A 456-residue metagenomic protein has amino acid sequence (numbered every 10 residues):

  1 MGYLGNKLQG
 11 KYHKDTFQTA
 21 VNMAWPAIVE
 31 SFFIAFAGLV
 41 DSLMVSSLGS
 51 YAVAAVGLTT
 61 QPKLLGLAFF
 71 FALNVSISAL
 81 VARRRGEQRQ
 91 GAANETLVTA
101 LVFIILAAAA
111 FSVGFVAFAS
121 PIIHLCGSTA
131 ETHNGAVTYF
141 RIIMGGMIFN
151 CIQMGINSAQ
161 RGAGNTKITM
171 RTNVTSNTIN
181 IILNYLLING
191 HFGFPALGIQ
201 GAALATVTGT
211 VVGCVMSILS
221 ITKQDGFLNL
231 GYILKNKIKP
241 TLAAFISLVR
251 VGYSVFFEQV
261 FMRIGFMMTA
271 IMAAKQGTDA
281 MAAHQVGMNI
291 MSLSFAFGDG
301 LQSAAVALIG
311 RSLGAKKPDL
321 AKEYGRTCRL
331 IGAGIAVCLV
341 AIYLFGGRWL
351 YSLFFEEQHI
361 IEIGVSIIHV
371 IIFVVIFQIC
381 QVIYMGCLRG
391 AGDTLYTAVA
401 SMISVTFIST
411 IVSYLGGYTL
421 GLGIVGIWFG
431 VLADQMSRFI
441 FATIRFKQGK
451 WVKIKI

Functional and structural regions predicted by a protein language model:
M1-A27, V81-M147, A196-Y253, I309-V374 (+1 more regions): Short alpha-helical transmembrane segments in multi-pass integral membrane proteins
N22-D41, I142, S176, G209-G213 (+4 more regions): Transmembrane helical elements of multi-pass membrane transporters/channels
A27, S31, S42-L43, A79 (+15 more regions): Transmembrane alpha-helix boundary and packing residues in multipass membrane permease domains and related
S31-F32, A68, A108, S112 (+11 more regions): Residue-level hotspots within the lipid-embedded alpha helices of multi-pass solute transporters
F36-A54, I123-A130, L186-L197, F256 (+4 more regions): Helix-terminus/linker motif at the lipid-water interface of multi-pass membrane proteins
V53-V113, N150-T169, M281-G347, Q378-M402 (+1 more regions): Small-residue-rich hydrophobic transmembrane alpha-helices
L65-A68, N180-N184, C214-I218, L293-A296 (+3 more regions): Hydrophobic transmembrane alpha-helices of multi-pass small-molecule transporters
F149, N157-R161, T169-S217: Helix-loop-helix hairpin linking two adjacent transmembrane segments in secondary transporters
